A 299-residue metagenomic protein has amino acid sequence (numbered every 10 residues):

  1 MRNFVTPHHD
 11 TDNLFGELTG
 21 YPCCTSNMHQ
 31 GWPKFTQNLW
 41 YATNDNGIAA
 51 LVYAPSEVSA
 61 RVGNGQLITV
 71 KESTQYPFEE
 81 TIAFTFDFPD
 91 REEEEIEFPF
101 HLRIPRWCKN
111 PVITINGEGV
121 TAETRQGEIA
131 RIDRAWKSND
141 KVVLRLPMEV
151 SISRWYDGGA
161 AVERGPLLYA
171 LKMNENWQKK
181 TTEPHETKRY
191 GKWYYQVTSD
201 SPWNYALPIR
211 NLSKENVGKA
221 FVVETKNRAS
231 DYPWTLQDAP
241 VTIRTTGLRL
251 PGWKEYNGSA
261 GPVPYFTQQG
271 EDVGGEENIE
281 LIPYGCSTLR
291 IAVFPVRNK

Functional and structural regions predicted by a protein language model:
M1-F88, E92-E93, R125, R134 (+1 more regions): C-terminal beta-rich recognition modules with glycine/proline-rich loops and embedded aromatic residues
P55-E57, G63-G65, W107, I115-V120: Change "in extracellular beta-sheet-rich domains … of secreted and cell-surface proteins" to "in beta-sheet-rich domains
E94-I115: Beta-strand-rich binding/interaction modules
C108-D133, I152-W155: Solvent-exposed beta-strand/loop surfaces of large extracellular or lumenal domains
W136-S138: Surface-exposed, short loops/turns at beta-strand junctions within beta-sandwich domains
